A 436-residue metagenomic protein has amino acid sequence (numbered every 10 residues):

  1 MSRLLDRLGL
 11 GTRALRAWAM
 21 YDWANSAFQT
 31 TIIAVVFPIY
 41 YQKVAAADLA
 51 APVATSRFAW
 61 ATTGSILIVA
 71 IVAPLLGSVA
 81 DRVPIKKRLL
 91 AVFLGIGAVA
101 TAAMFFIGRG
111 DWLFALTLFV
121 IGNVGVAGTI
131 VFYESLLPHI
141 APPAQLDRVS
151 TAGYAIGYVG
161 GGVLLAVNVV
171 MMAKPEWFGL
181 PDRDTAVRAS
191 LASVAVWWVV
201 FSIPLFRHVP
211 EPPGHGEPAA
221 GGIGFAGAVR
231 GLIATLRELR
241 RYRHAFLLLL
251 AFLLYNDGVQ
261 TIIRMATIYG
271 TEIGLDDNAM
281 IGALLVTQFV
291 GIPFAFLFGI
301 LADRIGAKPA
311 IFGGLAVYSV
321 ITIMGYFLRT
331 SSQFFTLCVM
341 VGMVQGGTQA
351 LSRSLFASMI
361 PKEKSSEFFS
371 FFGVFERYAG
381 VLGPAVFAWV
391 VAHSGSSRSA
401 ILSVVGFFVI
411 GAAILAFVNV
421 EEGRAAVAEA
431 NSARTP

Functional and structural regions predicted by a protein language model:
S2, W197-H208, S403-T435: Multi-pass alpha-helical transporter architecture, strongest for 12-TM Major Facilitator/SLC carriers used
S2-R16, P210-L249: Juxtamembrane intracellular "pre-TM" segments in multi-pass secondary transporters
D6-I66, H244-A283: Helix-loop boundary and gating motifs at the non-cytosolic
A51-A54, V170-V196, W389-F408: A membrane-interface helix-boundary motif in multi-pass transporters
I71-I85, P293-A307, V391: Helix-to-loop junctions at the C-terminal end of transmembrane segments in multipass secondary transporters
R88-A103, P309-M324: Structural signature of the two symmetry-related core transmembrane helices
A100, D111-T129, Q333-G347: Hydrophobic core of transmembrane alpha-helices in multi-pass small-molecule transporters, especially MFS/SLC-type
G128-A141, G347-P361: Intracellular juxtamembrane helix-capping segments at the cytosolic ends of symmetry-related transmembrane helices
